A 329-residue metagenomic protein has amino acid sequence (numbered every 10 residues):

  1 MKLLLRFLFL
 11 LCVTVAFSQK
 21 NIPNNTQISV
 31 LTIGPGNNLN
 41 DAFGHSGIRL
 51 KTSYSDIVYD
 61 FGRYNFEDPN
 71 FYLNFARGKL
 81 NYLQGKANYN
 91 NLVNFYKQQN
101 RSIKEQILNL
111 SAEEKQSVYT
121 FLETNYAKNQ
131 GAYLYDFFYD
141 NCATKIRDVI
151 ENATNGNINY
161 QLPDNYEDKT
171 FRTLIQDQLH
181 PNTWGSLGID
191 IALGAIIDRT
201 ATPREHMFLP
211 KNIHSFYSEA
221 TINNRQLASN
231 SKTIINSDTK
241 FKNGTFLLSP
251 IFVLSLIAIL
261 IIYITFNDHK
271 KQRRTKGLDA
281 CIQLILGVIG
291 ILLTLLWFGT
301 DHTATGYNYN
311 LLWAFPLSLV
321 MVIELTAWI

Functional and structural regions predicted by a protein language model:
M1-N21, H269: Bacterial Sec-dependent N-terminal signal peptides
Q19-K20, V30, A132: Internal catalytic domains of large membrane-associated glycosyltransferases
K20, L39-N40, L179-P181: A general structural signal for short secondary-structure junctions and capping/turn motifs
P23-N100: Glycine-rich catalytic cores of cysteine/serine-nucleophile enzymes that process amide/ester linkages in cell-envelope
H45, D56, E105-I107, A143 (+1 more regions): Extracellular structured ligand-interaction cores
N65-T154: A cross-kingdom signal targeting lumenal/periplasmic-facing segments of multi-pass membrane and secretory-pathway
T124-I323, I329: Activation targets extended, charge/polar-rich intrinsically disordered C-terminal tails
